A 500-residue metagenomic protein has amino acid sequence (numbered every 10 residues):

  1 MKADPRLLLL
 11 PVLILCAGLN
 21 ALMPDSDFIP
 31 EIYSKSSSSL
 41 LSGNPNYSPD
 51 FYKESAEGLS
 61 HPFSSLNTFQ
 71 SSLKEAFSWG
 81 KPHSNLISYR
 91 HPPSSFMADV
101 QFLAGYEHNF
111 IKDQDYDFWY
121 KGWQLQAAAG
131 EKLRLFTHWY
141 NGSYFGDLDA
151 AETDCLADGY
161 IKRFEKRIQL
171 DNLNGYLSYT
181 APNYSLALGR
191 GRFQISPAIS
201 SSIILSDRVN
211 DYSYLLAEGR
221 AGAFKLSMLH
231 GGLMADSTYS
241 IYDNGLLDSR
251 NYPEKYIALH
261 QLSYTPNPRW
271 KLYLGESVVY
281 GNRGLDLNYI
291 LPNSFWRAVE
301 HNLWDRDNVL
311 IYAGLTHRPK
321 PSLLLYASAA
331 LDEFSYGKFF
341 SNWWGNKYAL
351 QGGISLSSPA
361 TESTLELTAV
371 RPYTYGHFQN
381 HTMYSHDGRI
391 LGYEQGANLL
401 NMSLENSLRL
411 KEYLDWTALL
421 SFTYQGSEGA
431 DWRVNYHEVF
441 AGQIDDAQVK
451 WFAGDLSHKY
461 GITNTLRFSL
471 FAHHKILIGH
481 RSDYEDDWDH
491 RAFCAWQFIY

Functional and structural regions predicted by a protein language model:
M1-L9: Bacterial N-terminal signal peptides that target proteins for export
L9-A17: Bacterial N-terminal signal peptides
L19-Y116, Q124-K132: N-terminal periplasmic/intermembrane-space "pro-region" immediately following the signal or transit peptide
M23-P24, N85-A98, A127-A128, K132-L135 (+7 more regions): Short loop/turn motifs that connect adjacent beta-strands in outer-membrane beta-barrel proteins
S95-G105, F136-Y140, A187-G191, S227-G231 (+8 more regions): Transmembrane beta-strands of outer-membrane beta-barrel proteins
D115, N141-N174, S196-S206, G337-N342: Surface-exposed loop and membrane-interface regions of Gram-negative outer-membrane beta-barrel proteins
N183-S185, Q194, L205-R389, E394-L404 (+5 more regions): Signature for the C-terminal beta-barrel architecture of outer-membrane proteins
L262, R467, D489-Y500: Outer-membrane beta-barrel "beta-signal"
